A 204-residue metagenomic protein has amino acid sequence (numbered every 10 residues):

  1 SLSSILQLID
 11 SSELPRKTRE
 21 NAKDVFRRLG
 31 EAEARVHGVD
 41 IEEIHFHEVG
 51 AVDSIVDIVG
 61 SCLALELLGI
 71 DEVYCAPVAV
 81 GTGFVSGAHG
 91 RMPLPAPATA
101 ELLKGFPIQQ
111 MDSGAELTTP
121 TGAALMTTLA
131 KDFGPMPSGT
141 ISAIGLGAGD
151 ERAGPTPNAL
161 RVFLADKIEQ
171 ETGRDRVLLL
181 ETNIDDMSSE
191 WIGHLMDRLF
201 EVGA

Functional and structural regions predicted by a protein language model:
S1-V36, A96, G105-I108, S113-A123 (+1 more regions): Glycine-rich nucleotide/cofactor/substrate-binding loop typically near the N-terminus or early in the first domain
R28-E48, V52: Alpha-helical transmembrane cores and adjacent cytosolic helix/loop segments of polytopic membrane transporters
F46-G69: Conserved phosphate/anionic-ligand binding catalytic regions in large, soluble enzymes, centered on
D53, M126, L199: Divalent metal-coordination and catalytic microenvironments
I55, L117-P120, D185-E190: Active-site glycine- and acidic-residue-rich loops that bind and position anionic ligands or nucleotide-like cofactors
I70-E171: Mobile "lid/hinge" segments at catalytic clefts and subdomain interfaces of large enzymes
G173-D186: Short glycine-/aliphatic-rich beta-strand segments at the starts of folded cytosolic domains
S188-A204: Short amphipathic alpha-helix segments
